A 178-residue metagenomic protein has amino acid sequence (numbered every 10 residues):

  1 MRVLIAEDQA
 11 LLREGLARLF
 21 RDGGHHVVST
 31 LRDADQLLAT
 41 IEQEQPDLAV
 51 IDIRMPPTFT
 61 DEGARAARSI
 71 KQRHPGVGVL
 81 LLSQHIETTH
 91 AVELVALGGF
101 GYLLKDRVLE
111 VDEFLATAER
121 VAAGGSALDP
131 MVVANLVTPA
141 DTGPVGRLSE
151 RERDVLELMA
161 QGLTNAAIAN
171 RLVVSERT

Functional and structural regions predicted by a protein language model:
A10-S29: Two-component/phosphorelay signaling modules centered on CheY-like receiver
T30-L48, T58: Acidic, metal-coordinating helix/loop segments flanking the phosphotransfer/catalytic sites of two-component signaling
D52: Active-site residues of response regulator receiver
M55, H85-T89, T178: Conserved phosphotransfer active-site motifs of two-component signaling proteins, especially the receiver
T60-G76, V92-L97: Short amphipathic alpha-helix used as the core "switch/output" element in two-component signaling
R68-I70, G76-I86, L104: A short, hydrophobic beta-strand element within the central beta-sheet of small alpha/beta folds
A91-G101, D106-D154: Short, flexible helix-to-coil linker/hinge segments that flank and couple to helix-turn-helix
G162-T178: Recognition helix of helix-turn-helix DNA-binding domains
